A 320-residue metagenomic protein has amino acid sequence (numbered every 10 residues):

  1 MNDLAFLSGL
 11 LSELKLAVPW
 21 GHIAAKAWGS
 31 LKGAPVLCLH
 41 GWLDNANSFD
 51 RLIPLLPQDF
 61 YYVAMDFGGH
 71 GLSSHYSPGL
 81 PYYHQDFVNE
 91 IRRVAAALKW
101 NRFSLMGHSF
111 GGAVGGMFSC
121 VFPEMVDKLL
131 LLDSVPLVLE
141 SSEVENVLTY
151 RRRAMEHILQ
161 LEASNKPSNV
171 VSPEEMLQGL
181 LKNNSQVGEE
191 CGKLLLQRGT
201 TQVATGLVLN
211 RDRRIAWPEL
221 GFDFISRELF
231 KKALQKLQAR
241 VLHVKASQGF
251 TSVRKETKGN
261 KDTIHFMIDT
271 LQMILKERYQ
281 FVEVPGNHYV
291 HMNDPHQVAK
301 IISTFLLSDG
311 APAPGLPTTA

Functional and structural regions predicted by a protein language model:
M1-C38, P57-Y61, W100-N101, P136 (+4 more regions): Alpha/beta-hydrolase fold catalytic core
F6-S8, L14-P19, A64-M106, K300: Active-site loop/oxyanion-hole signature of alpha/beta-hydrolase fold enzymes
K26-H75: Conserved HGGG/HGGXW glycine-rich cap/lid loop of the alpha/beta-hydrolase fold
L55, Y61, W100-N146: Conserved hydrolase catalytic core segment
L132-N169: A catalytic-pocket lid/entrance helix-loop region that shapes and gates access to the active site across common
A163-F224: Conserved alpha/beta-hydrolase catalytic His-Asp/Glu region
G199-L275, Q280-V282: Conserved serine/cysteine hydrolase catalytic core
G286-A299: Catalytic histidine-centered segment of alpha/beta-hydrolase-like enzymes
